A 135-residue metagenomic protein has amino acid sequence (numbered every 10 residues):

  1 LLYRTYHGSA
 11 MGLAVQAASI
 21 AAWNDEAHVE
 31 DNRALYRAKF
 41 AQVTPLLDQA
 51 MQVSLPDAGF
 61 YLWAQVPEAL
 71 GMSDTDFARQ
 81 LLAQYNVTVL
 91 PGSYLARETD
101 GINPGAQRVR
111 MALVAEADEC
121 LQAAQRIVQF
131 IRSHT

Functional and structural regions predicted by a protein language model:
L1-T135: PLP-dependent class I/II
